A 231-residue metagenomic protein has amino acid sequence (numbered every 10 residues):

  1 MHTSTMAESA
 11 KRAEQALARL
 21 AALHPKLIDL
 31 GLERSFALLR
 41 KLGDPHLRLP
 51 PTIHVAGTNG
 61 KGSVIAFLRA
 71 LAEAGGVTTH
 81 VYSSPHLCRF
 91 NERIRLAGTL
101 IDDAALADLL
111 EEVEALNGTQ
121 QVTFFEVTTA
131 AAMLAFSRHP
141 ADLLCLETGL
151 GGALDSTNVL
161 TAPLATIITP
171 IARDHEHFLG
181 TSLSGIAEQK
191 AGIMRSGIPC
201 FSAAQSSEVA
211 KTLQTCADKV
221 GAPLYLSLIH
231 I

Functional and structural regions predicted by a protein language model:
M1-G57, V64, A70-G75, Y82: Short functional linear segments
K11-A18, A22, A37-R40, A104-G118 (+3 more regions): Replace "anionic and nucleotidyl ligands
K26-I28, L32, F36-K41, P45-P50 (+3 more regions): ATP-dependent carboxylate-amine ligase catalytic core
T52-H54, T79-V81, T166, L224-L226: Conserved beta-strand scaffold positions in the cores of enzyme catalytic domains, especially in NTP/NDP-utilizing
V55-G62, T169, H230-I231: Conserved adenylation A10 loop of the ANL superfamily
G57, F125, S202-Q205: Glycine- and other small-residue-rich loops at beta-strand/loop junctions that grip anionic moieties
L68, A132, L213, I231: Aromatic/hydrophobic pocket-lining residues that form π-stacking "cages" and hydrophobic walls in ligand
P140-T148, P163-I229: Acidic, Mg2+-coordinating active-site environments of NTP-dependent enzymes
